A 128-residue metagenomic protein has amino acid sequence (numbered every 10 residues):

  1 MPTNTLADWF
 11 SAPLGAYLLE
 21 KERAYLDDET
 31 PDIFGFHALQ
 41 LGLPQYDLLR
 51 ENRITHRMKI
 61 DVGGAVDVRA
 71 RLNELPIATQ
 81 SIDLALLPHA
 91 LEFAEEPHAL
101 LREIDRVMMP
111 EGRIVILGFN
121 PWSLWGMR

Functional and structural regions predicted by a protein language model:
M1-P31: Class I SAM-dependent methyltransferase Rossmann-like catalytic core, especially the SAM/SAH-binding loop
A24, D28-A78: Class I SAM-dependent methyltransferase SAM/SAH-binding core
L49-R50, E96-P97, W125-G126: Short glycine-/acidic-enriched loop or helix-start segments at secondary-structure transitions that form or flank
A85-L86: Hydrophobic beta-strand segment of the Class I
H89-E96, V107: A short His-aromatic
H98-R113: A short glycine-rich, Lys/Arg-flanked "PGG" loop and its adjoining helix->strand segment in the class I
R113-R128: Conserved class I S-adenosyl-L-methionine
